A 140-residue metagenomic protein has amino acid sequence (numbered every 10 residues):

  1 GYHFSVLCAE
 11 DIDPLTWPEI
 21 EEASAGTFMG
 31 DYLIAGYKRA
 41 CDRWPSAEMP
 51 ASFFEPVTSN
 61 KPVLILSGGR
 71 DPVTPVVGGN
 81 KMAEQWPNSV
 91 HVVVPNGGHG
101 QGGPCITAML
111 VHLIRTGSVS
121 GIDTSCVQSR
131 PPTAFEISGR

Functional and structural regions predicted by a protein language model:
G1-R140: C-terminal subdomain of alpha/beta-hydrolase-fold enzymes, centered on the catalytic histidine and its supporting
